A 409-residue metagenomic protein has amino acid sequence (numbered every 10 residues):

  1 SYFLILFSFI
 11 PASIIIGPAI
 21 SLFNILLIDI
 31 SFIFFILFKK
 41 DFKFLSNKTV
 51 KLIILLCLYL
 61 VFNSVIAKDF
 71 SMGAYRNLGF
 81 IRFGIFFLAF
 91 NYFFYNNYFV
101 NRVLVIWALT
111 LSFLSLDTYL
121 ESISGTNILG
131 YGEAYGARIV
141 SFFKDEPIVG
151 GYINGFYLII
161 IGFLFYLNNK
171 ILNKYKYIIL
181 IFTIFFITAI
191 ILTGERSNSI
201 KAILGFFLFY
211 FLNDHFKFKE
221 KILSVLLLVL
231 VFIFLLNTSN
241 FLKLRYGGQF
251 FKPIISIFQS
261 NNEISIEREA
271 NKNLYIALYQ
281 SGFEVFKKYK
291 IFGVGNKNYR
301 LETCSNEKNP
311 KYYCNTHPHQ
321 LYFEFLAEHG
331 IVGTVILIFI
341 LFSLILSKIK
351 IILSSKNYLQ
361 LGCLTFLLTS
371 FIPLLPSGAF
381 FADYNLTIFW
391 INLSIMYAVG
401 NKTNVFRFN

Functional and structural regions predicted by a protein language model:
S1-M72, Y98-N101, V105, F163-Y177 (+4 more regions): Transmembrane signal-anchor hairpin modules in multi-pass inner-membrane enzymes, especially those that act on
I10-P11, D29, V61-F62, I85 (+7 more regions): Alpha-helical transmembrane segments of multi-pass inner-membrane proteins
L27-I33, L158-I159, I203-F207, I340 (+2 more regions): Transmembrane alpha-helices of multi-pass inner-membrane enzymes
T49-L56, F70-F93, R102-L111, G151-F156: Aromatic-anchored transmembrane helix interface
S71-Y75, F143-E146, T193-K201, N315-Q320 (+1 more regions): Membrane-interface catalytic loops of GT-C/OST-like multi-pass glycosylation enzymes that act
L120, L192-T193, N213-I266, Q280-K288 (+1 more regions): A membrane-periplasm/extracellular boundary helix in multi-pass inner-membrane enzymes that assemble envelope glycans
I128, I264-H329: Long extracytoplasmic/lumenal interhelical loops at the membrane interface of multi-pass membrane proteins
E328-K350, W390-L393: Selective detector of the "anchor" transmembrane alpha-helix that sits immediately C-terminal
